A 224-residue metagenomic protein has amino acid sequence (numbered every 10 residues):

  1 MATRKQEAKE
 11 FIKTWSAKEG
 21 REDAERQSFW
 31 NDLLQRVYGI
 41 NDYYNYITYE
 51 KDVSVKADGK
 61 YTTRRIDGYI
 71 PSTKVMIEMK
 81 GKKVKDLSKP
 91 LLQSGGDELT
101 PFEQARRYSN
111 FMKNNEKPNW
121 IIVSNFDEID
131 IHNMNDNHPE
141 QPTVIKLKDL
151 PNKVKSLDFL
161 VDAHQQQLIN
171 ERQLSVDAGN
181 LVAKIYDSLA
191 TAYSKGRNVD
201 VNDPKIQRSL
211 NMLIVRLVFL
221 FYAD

Functional and structural regions predicted by a protein language model:
M1-K13, G20, D58-T62, I66 (+2 more regions): Short, basic/polar, glycine-containing "phosphate-handling" surface segments that engage DNA
K13-K51: Acidic-basic catalytic patches of nuclease active cores, encompassing PD-(D/E)XK and other metal-cofactor nuclease
L33, D42, E50-V53, M112 (+2 more regions): Generic alpha-helical secondary structure signal
L33, Y38, I70, V75-I77: Central hydrophobic cores of alpha-helical transmembrane segments in multi-pass inner-membrane proteins across all
L33-I40, S54-G59, N133-N137: Short alpha-helical interface elements
D42-Y43, Y222-D224: Short, solvent-exposed secondary-structure capping/transition elements
N45-T63: Active-site-flanking structural segment that lines cofactor/substrate pockets
